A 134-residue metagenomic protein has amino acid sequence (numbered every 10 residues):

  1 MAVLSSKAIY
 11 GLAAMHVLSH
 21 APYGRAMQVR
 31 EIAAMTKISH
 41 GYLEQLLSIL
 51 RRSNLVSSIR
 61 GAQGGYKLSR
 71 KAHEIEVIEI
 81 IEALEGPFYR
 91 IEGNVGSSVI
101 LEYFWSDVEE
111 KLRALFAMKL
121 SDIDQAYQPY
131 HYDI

Functional and structural regions predicted by a protein language model:
A2, S6-I38, K67: N-terminal helix-turn-helix DNA-binding core of bacterial DNA-binding proteins
A34, R51-R52: Alpha-helical residues within the helix-turn-helix
G41: Key DNA-contact positions within bacterial/archaeal DNA-binding proteins
S53-L68: Beta-hairpin "wing" of winged helix-turn-helix
A72-S97: Conserved segment of winged-helix/HTH DNA-binding domains
G93-I134: C-terminal regulatory/oligomerization modules of transcriptional regulators
